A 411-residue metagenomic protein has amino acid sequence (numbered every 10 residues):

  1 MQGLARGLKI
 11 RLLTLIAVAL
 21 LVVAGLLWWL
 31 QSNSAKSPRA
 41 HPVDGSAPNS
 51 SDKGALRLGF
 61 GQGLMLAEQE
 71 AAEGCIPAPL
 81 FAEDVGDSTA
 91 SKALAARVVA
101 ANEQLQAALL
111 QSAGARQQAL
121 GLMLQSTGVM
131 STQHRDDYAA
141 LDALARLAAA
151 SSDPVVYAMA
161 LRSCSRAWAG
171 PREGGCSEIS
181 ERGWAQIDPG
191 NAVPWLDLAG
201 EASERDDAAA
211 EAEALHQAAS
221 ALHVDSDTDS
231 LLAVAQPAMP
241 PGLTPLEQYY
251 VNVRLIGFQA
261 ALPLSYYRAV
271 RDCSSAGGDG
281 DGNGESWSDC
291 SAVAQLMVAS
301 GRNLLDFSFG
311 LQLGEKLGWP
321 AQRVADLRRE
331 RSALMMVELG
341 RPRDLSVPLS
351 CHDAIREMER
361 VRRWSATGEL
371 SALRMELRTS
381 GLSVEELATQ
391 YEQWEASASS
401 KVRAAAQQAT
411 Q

Functional and structural regions predicted by a protein language model:
M1-L12: Short, low-complexity patches enriched in S/T/P/G
R11-W28: Hydrophobic membrane-insertion alpha-helices, especially the h-region of bacterial N-terminal signal peptides
V23-R39: Membrane-interface motif at the C-terminal end of an N-terminal transmembrane signal
A35-G174, I187, L215-A299, G310 (+1 more regions): N-terminal alpha-helical interaction modules that lie
P194: Soluble catalytic regions of membrane-associated enzymes that act on cell-envelope and secretory-pathway components
